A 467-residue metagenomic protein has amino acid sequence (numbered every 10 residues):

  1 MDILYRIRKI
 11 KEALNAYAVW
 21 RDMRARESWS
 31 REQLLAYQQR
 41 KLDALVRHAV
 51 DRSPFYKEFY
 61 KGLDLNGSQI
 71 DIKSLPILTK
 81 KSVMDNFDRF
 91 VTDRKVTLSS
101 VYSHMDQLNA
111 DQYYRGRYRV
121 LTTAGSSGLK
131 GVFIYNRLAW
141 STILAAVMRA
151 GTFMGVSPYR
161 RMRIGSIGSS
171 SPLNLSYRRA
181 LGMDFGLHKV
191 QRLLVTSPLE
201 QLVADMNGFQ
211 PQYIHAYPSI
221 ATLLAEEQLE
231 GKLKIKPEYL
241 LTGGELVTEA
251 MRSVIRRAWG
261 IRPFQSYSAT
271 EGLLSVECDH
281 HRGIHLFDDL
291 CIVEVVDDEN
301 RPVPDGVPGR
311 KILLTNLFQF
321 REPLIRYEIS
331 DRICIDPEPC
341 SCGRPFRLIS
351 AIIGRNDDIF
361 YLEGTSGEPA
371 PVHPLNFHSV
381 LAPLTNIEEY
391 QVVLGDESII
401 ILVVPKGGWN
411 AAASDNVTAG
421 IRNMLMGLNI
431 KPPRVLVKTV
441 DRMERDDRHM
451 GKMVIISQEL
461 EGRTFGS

Functional and structural regions predicted by a protein language model:
M1-T122, L129-L144, R149-M162, S170 (+5 more regions): Nucleotide 5′-phosphate-binding alpha/beta core
A49, T123, I164, I214 (+7 more regions): Residue-level signal for inorganic ion chemistry
S141, A146-V147, R163-I220, F264: AMP-binding/adenylate-forming
G182-M183, G231-K234, H280-H285: Short, hinge-like loop/turn segments at secondary-structure boundaries
G186, K236, A258-R262: Short, structured coil segments at secondary-structure junctions
L194-Q201, P211-R252, F264-E271: Adenylate-forming
I214, L313, F318-I430: AMP-binding/adenylate-forming catalytic core of the ANL superfamily
V247-P339: Conserved AMP-binding/adenylate-forming
